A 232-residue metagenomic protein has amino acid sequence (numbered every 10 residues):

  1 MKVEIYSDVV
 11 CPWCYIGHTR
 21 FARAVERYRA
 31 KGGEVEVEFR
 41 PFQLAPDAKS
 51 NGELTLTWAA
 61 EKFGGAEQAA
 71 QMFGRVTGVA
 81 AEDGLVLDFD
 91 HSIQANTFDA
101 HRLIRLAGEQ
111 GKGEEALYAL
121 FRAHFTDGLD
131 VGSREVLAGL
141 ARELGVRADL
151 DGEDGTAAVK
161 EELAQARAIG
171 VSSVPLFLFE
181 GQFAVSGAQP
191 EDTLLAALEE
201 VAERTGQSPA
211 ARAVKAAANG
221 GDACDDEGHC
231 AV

Functional and structural regions predicted by a protein language model:
M1, H101, V174: Change "...and in nucleic-acid phosphodiester-cleaving endonucleases..." to "...and in nucleic-acid processing enzymes
M1-P12, G17-F21, V37-R40: Short active-site neighborhood of thiol/selenol oxidoreductases, capturing the structured segment around
I5-Y6, I16-A30, R105, E109-V232: C-terminal cap of thioredoxin/glutaredoxin-like
D8, D90-S92, Q182: Short strand-loop junctions, especially beta-strand C-caps/beta-turns that link beta-sheets to coils or alpha-helices
V10, V35, A69, V76 (+2 more regions): Hydrophobic aliphatic residue packing
P12, F98, D192: Short alpha-helical
W13, Q68, D151: Catalytic cores of large soluble enzymes that bind and process phosphate-bearing ligands
T19-A123, H229-A231: Structural alpha/beta surface segment adjacent to cysteine/selenocysteine redox centers across thiol/disulfide enzymes
